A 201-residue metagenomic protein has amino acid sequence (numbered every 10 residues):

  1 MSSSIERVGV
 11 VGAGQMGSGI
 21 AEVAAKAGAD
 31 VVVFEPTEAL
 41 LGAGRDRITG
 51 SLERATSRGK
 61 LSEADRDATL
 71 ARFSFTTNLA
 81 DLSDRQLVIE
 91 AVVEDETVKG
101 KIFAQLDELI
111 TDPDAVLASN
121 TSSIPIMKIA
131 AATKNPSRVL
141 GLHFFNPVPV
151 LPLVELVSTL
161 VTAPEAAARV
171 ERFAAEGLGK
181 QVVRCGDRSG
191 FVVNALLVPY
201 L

Functional and structural regions predicted by a protein language model:
M1-R54, L109: NAD(P)+-binding Rossmann beta1-loop-alpha1 motif at the extreme N-terminus of oxidoreductases
A29, N135, L156-R188, P199-L201: Internal alpha-helical scaffold of NAD(P)-dependent oxidoreductase catalytic cores
V32, S74, I89, L140-L142 (+1 more regions): Hydrophobic/aromatic beta-strand patches that form the interior of the parallel beta-sheet core in alpha/beta enzyme
V33-P36, V154-S158: Short beta-alpha connecting loops at secondary-structure transitions that line or flank enzyme active sites
A55-I110: A structured beta-alpha segment of the ubiquitous adenosine-cofactor-binding alpha/beta core
T77, S119-T121, G186-D187: Short loop/edge segments at beta-strand edges and connector loops that shape dinucleotide/nucleotide cofactor-binding
V92-V154: Rossmann-like NAD(P)(H) cofactor-binding subdomain of soluble oxidoreductases
